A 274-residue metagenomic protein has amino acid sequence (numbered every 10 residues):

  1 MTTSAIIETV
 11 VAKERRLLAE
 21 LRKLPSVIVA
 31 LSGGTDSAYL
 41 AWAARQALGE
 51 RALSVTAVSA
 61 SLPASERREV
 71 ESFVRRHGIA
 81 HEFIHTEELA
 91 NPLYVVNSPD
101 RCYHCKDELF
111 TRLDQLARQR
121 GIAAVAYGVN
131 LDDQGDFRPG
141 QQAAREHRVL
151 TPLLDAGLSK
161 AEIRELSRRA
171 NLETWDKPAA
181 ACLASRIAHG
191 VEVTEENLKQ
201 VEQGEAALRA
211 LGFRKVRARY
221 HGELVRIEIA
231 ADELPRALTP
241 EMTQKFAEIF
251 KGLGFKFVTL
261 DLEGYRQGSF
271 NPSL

Functional and structural regions predicted by a protein language model:
T2-R169, A210, V225, E241-F255 (+2 more regions): ATP-dependent adenylation/nucleotidyltransferase module used to activate substrates
A30, C182, E228: Conserved beta-strand segments that form the floor/walls of ligand-binding pockets within enzyme and binding domains
L53, Y220-A231: Short, aliphatic-rich beta-strand segments
L154-L208, G212-R217: Mid-to-C-terminal catalytic subdomains of enzymes that bind/position adenosyl phosphate moieties or nucleic-acid
K199-V201, T239-Q244: Charged helix-capping and loop-helix junction motifs
G212-H221, D261-E263: C-terminal boundary motif of the adenylate-forming
E233-P235: Short Lys/Arg-rich amphipathic alpha-helical segments
G268-L274: Short, low-order "capping/linker" segments at domain edges
